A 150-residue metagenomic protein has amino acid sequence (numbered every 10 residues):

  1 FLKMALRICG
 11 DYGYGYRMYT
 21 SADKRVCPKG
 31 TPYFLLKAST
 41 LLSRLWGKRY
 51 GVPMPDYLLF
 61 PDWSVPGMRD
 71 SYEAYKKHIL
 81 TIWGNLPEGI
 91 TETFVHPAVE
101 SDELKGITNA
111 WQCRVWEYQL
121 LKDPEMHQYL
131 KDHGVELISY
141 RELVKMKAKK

Functional and structural regions predicted by a protein language model:
K3-K150: Terminal accessory/targeting
